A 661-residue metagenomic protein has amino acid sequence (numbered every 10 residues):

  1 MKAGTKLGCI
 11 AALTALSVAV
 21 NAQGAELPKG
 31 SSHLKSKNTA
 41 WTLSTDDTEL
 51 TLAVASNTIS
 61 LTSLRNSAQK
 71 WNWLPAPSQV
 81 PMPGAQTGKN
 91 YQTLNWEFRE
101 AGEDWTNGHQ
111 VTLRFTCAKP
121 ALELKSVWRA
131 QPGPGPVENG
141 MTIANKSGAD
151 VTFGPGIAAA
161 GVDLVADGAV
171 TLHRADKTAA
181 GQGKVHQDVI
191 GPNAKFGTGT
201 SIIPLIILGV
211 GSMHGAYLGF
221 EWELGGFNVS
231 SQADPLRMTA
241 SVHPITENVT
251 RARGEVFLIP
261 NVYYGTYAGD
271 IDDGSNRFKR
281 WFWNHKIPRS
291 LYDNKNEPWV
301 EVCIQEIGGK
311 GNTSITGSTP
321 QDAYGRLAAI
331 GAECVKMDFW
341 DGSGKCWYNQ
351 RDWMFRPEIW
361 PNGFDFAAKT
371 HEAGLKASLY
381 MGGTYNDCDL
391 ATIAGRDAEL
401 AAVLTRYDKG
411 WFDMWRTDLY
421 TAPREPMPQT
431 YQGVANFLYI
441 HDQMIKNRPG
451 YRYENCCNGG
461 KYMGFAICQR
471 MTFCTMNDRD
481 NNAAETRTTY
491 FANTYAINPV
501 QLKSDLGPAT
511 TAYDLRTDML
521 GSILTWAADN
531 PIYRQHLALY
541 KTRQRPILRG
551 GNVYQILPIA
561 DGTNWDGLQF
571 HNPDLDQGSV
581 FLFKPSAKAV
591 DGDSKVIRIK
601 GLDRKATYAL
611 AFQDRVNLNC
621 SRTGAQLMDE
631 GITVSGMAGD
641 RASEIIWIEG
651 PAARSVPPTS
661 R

Functional and structural regions predicted by a protein language model:
M1-C9: Bacterial N-terminal signal peptides that target proteins for export
G8-S17: Bacterial N-terminal signal peptides
A25-S44, T48-T51, S60-P235, I245-E247 (+1 more regions): Polysaccharide-binding surfaces and accessory modules of carbohydrate-active proteins
W41-L50, N57-I59, L64, E255 (+3 more regions): Active-site-proximal substrate-binding groove within the catalytic cores of carbohydrate-active enzymes
D47, M141, T370, G395-P449 (+3 more regions): Active-site and adjacent substrate-binding regions of carbohydrate-active enzymes
G148-D150, W222-N284: Extended acidic/polar, glycine-enriched regions that form or flank non-catalytic beta-rich accessory modules
T266-I271, G308-N312, G342-Q350, T384-C388 (+5 more regions): Flexible loop/turn segments at secondary-structure boundaries
D293-R406, G410-P426: Aromatic-lined carbohydrate-binding/catalytic grooves of carbohydrate-active enzymes
